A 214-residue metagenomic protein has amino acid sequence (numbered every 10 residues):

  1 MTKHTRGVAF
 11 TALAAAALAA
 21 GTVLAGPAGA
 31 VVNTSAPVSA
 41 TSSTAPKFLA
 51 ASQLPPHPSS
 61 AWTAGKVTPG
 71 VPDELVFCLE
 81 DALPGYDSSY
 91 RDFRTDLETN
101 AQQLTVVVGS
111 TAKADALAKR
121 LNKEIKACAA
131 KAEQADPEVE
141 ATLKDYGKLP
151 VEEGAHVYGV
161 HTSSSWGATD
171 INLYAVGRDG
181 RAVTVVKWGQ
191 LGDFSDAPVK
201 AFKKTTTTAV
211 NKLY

Functional and structural regions predicted by a protein language model:
M1-V31: Secretory targeting and sorting signals
P27-Y90: N-terminal "mature-domain start" segment
A61-E74, K123-D170: Short Gly/Thr-rich strand-loop-strand
D87-R94, I171-R178: Short, surface-exposed beta-strand/loop micro-motifs that present aromatic residues
Y90-K119: A short acidic-to-branched-hydrophobic micro-motif
N100-Q102, G167-L173: Short, surface-exposed coil-to-beta transition loops
A101-V106, R181-Q190: Short, well-ordered beta-strand elements
G189-Y214: Surface-exposed amphipathic alpha-helical segments
